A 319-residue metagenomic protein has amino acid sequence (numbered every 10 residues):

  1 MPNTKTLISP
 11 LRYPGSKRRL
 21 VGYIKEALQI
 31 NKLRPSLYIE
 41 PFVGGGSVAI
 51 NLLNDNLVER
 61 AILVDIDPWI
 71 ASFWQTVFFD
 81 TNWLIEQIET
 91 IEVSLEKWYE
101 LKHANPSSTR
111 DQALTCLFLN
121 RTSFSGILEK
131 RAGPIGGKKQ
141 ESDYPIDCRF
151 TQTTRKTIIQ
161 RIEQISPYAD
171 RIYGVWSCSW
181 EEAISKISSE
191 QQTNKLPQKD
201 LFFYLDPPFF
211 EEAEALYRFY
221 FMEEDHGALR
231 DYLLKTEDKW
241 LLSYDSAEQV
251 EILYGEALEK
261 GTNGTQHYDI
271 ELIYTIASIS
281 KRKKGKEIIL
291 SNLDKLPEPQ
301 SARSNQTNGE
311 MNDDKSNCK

Functional and structural regions predicted by a protein language model:
P2-L11, G15-E26, L33, V77-Y204 (+2 more regions): SAM-dependent nucleic-acid methyltransferase catalytic core
L28, L52-N56, F78, Q191 (+1 more regions): Active-site catalytic pocket residues across diverse enzymes, especially alpha/beta-hydrolases
S36-H103: SAM cofactor-binding core of SAM-dependent methyltransferases, primarily the Rossmann-like beta-alpha-beta module
V43, P68, E182, F209 (+1 more regions): Short, glycine/acidic-enriched loop or turn micro-motifs at the edges of active sites
G44, W74, L117, W240 (+1 more regions): A residue-level signal for conserved active-site and pocket-lining positions in enzyme catalytic cores
D55, T122, L293-L296: Short loop segments at secondary-structure junctions
R218-K319: Long, positively charged, glycine-interspersed low-complexity recognition regions
